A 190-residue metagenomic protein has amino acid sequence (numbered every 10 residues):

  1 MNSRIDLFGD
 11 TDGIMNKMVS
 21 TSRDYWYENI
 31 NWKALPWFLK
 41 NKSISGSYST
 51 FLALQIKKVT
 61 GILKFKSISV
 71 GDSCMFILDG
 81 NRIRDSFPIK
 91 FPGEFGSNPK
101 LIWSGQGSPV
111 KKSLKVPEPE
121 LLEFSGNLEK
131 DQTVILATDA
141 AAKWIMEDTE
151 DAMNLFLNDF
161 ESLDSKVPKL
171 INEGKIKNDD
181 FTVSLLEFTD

Functional and structural regions predicted by a protein language model:
M1-D190: PP2C/PPM-type serine/threonine phosphatase catalytic domain
